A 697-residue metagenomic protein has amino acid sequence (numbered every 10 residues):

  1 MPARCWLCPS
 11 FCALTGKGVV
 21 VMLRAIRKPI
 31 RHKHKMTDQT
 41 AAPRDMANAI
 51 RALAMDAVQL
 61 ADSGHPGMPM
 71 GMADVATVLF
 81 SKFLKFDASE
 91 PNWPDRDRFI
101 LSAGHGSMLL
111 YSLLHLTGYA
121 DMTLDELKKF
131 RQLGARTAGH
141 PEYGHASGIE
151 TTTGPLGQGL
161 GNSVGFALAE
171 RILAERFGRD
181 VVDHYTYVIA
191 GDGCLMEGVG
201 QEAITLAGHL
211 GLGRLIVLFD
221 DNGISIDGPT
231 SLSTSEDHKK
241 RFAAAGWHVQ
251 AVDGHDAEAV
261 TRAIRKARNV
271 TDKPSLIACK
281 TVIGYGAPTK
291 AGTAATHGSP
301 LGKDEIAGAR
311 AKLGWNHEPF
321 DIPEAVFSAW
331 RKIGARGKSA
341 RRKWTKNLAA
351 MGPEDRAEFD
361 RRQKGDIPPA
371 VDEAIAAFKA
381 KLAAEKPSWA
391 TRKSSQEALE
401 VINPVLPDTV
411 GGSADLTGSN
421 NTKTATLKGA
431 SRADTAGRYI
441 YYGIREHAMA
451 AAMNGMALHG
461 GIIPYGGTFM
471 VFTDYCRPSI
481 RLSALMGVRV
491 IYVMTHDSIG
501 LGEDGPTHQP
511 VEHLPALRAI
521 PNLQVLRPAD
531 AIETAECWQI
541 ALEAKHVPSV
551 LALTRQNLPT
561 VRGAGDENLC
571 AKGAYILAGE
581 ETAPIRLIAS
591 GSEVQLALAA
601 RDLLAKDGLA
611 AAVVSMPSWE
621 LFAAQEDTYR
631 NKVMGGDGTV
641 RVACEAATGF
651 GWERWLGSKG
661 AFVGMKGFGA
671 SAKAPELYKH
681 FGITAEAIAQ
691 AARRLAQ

Functional and structural regions predicted by a protein language model:
T40-R51, L84-F86, T123-H145, T417-S431 (+2 more regions): Acidic-glycine-rich active-site phosphate/pyrophosphate-binding loop
A61, D97-R98, I149-T152, R179-E197 (+5 more regions): A short, small-residue-rich loop immediately preceding and capping a beta-strand
M72-L210, K423-T424, M456: Cofactor-binding active-site loop characterized by glycine-rich and histidine/acidic residues
Y119-K129, A207-V217, A244-A245, A484-D497 (+1 more regions): A glycine-rich helix N-cap at a beta->alpha junction
Q132-G144, L168, I172-D183, G200-D321 (+4 more regions): Thiamine diphosphate
L348-R489, E567-Y575, E581-A583, I588-G591 (+3 more regions): Non-catalytic terminal/interface segments that mediate subunit docking, oligomerization, and allosteric communication
